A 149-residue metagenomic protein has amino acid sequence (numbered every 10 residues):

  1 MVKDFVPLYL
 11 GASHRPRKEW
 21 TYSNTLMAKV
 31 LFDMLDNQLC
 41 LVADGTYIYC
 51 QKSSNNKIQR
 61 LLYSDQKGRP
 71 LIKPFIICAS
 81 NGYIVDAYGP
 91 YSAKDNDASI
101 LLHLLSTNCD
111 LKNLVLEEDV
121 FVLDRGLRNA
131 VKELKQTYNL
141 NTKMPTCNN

Functional and structural regions predicted by a protein language model:
M1-N149: Short, well-ordered secondary-structure "scaffold" segments embedded in the functional core of diverse domains
